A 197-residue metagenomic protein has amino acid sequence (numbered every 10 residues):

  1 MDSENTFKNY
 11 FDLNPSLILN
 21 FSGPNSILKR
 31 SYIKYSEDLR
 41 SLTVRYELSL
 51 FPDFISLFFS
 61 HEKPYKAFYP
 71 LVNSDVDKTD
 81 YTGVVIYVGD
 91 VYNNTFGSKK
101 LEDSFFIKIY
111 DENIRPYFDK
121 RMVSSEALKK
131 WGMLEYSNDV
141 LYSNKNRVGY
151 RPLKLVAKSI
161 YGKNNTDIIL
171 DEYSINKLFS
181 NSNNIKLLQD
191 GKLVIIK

Functional and structural regions predicted by a protein language model:
M1-K197: Domain-level marker for long, solvent-exposed, non-transmembrane regions
